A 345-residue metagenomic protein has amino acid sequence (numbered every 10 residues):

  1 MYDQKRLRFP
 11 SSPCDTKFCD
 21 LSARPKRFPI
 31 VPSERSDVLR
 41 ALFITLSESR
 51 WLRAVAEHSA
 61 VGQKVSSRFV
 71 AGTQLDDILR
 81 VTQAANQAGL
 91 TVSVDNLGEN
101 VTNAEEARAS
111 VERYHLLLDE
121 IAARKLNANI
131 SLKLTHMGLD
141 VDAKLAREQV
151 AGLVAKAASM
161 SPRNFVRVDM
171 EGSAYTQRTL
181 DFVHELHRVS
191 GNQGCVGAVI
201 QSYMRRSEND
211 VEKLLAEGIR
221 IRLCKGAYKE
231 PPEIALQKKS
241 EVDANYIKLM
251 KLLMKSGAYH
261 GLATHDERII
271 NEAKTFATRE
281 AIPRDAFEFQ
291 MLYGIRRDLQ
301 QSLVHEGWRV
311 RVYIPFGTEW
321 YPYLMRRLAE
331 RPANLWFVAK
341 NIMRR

Functional and structural regions predicted by a protein language model:
Y2-Q4: Low-complexity, intrinsically disordered or signal/transmembrane-proximal segments
R27-R345: Positively charged, amphipathic and often flexible ligand-engagement surfaces
